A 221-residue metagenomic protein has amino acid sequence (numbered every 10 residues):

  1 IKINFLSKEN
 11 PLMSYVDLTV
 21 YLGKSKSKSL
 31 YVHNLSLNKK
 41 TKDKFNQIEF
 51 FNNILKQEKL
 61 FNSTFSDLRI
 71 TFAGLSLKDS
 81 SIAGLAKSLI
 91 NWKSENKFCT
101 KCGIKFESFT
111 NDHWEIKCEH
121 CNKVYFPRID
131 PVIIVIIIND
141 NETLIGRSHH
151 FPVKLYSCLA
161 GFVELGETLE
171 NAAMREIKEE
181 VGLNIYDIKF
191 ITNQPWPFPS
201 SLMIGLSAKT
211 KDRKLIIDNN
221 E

Functional and structural regions predicted by a protein language model:
I1-D17: General detector of N-terminal leader/presequence modules that precede the first folded domain
K2-F5, S80, E115-H120, D187-F190: Short Pro/Gly-enriched beta-strand edge/turn motifs at strand-loop
L12-A73, V163-E221: Unchanged
A73-N91: Short, charged surface segments at domain edges that flank catalytic/cofactor-binding sites
A86, T100-I104, E119: Active-site pocket-lining segments that scaffold enzyme catalytic pockets across diverse folds
A86-N96, F106-H113: Short, flexible, mixed-charge glycine/proline-rich loop motifs that serve as phosphate/nucleic-acid-contacting
K97, E115-C158, F162, N184-I185 (+1 more regions): N-terminal strand-loop-strand
G103-F106, Y125: Cys/His-rich microdomains that often coordinate metals
